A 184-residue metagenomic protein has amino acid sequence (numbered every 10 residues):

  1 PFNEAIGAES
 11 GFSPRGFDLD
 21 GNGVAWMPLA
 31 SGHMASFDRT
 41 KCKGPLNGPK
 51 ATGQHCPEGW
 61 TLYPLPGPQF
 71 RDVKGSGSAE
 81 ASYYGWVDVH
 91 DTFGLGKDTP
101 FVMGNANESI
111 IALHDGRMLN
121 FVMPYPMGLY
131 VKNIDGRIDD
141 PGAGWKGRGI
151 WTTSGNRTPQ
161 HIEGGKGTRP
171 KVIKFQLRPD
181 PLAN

Functional and structural regions predicted by a protein language model:
P1-F12, T40-W86, V122-K132, A183: Surface-exposed loop and turn segments in beta-propeller and other repeat-based domains that flank or scaffold
F2-S10, P14-L19, M27-S36: Metallocofactor- and cofactor-centric catalytic cores in central/energy metabolism, strongly enriched
S10-V24, Q69-K97, K132-R148, L177-N184: Structural signature of eukaryotic scaffold interfaces centered on beta-propeller domains
N22, L29-S31, R39, M103-A106 (+1 more regions): Short loop/turn segments immediately following the C-termini of beta-strands
A35, I110-I111: WD40 beta-propeller blade core
A35-S36, Y125-N184: Blade-level signature of beta-propeller repeat domains, shared across WD40, Kelch, NHL, RCC1 and BNR/Asp-box propellers
R39-C42, L113-R117: Short loop/turn segments that connect beta-strands within beta-propeller blades
